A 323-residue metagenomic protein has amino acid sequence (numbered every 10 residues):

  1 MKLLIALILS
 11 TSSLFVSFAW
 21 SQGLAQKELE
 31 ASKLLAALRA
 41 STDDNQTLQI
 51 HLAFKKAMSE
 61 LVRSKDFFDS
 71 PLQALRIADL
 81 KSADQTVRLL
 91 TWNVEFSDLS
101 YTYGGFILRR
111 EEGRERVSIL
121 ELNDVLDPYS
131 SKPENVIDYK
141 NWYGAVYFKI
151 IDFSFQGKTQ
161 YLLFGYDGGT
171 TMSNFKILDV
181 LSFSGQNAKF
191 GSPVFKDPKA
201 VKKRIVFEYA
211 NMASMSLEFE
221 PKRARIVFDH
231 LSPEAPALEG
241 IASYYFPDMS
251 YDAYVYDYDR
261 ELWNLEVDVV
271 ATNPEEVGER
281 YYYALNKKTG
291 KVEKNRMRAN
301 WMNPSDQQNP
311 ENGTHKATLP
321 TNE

Functional and structural regions predicted by a protein language model:
M1-A31, E323: Bacterial Sec-dependent N-terminal signal peptides
Q22-L89, N93: Start-of-domain marker
T86-N93, T159-D167, A224-H230: Short beta-strand elements that form the blades of beta-propeller/WD-repeat-like and other beta-sheet-rich scaffold
Y103-G113, I177-N187, A242-Y258: Beta-propeller blade signature
G105-S154: Short N-terminal edge-element motif at the start of the domain
V117-V125, K189-P198, N264-A271: Beta-propeller fold detector
P133-I137, W142, V146-S154, K189-Y256 (+1 more regions): Short aromatic loop motif centered on NTY/YTY
E234-E323: Hydrophilic extracytoplasmic domains
